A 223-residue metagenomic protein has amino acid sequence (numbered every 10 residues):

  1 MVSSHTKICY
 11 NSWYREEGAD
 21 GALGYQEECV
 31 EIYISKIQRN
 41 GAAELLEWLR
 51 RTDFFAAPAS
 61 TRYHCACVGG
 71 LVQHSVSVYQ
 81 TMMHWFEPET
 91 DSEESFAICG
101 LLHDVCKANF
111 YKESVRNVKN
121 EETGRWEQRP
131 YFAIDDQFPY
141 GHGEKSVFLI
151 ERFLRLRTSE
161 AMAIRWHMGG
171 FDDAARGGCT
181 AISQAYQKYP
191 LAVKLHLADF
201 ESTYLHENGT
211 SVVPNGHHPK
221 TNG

Functional and structural regions predicted by a protein language model:
S3, K7-N11: Short, positively charged and aromatic/hydrophobic N-terminal segments
Y10-A22: Short, Lys/Arg-enriched N-terminal segments with co-localized hydrophobic residues within the first ~10-30 amino acids
D20-V30, F138-G143: Short acidic alpha-helix initiation/capping motifs at coil-to-helix transition points, especially at protein N-termini
E28-E47: N-terminal accessory segments
R39-E44, C67, Q73-H74: Charged alpha-helical initiation segments
G41-A59: Short alpha-helical hairpin
Y63-C65, Q73, Q80, H84-P214: Divalent metal-dependent catalytic cores for phosphoryl transfer on phosphate-bearing substrates
H218-K220: C-terminal membrane module of polytopic membrane proteins
